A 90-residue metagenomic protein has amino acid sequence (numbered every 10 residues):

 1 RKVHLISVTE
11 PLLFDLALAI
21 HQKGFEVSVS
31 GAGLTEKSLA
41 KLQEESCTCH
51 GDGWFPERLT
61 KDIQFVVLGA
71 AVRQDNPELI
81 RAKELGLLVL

Functional and structural regions predicted by a protein language model:
R1-L90: N-terminal leader/targeting and accessory segments in enzymes
